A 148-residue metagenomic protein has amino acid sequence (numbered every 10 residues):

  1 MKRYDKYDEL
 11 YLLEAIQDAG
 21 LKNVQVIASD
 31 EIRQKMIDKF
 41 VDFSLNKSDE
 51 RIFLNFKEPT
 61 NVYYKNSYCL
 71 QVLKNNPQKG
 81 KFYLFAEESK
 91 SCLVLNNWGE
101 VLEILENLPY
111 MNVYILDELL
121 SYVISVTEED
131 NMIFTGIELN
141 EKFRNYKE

Functional and structural regions predicted by a protein language model:
M1-N131, I137-E148: Structured alpha/beta or helical-core interaction and ligand-binding surfaces enriched in interleaved
